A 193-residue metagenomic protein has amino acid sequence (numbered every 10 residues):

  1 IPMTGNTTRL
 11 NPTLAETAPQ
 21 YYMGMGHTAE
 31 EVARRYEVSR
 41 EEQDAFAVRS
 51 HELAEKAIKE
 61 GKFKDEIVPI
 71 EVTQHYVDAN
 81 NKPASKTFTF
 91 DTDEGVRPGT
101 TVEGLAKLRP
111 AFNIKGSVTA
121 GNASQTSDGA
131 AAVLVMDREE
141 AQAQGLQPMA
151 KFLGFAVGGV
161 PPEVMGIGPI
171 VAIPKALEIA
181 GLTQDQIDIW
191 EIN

Functional and structural regions predicted by a protein language model:
I1, D44-R49, I67-V72, L146-V157 (+1 more regions): Beta-strand segments within the central parallel beta-sheet cores of soluble alpha/beta enzyme folds
I1-Y36: Flexible glycine-/small-residue-enriched beta->alpha junction loops that bind anionic phosphate/pyrophosphate groups
P2-T7, N81-P83, E163-M165: Short acidic, glycine/serine/threonine-rich loops at helix termini
T17-G24, R34-A47, E94, G116-A131 (+2 more regions): Active-site pocket-shaping loop/turn-to-helix segments
E42-A143: N-terminal extracellular/periplasmic Venus flytrap/periplasmic-binding protein-like
A141-Q142, E178-Q184: Structural alpha/beta core scaffold segments of enzyme domains
